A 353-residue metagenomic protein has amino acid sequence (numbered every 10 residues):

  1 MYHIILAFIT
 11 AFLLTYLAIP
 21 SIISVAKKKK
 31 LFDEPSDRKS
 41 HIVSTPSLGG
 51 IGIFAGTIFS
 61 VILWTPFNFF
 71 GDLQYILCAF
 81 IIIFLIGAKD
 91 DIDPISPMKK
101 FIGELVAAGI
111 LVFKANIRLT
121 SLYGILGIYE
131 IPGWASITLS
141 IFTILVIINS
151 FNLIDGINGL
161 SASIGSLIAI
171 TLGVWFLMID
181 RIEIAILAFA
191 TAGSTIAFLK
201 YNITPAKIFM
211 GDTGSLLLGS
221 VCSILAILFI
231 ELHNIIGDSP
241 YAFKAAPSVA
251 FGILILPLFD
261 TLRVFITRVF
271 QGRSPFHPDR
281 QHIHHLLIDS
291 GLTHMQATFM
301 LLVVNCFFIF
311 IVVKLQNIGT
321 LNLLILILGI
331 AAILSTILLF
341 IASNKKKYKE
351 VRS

Functional and structural regions predicted by a protein language model:
M1-K30, F54-I82, S161-S290, H294-S353: Alpha-helical transmembrane segments
K30, D91-D93, L122-I131, L292 (+1 more regions): Membrane interface segments of multi-pass transport proteins and intramembrane proteases
E34-P46, K207: Juxtamembrane helix-capping/reentrant segments at transmembrane boundaries
F59-G71, K89-I95, V112-L126, L232-I236: Transmembrane alpha-helix boundary signature
I76-V106: Hydrophobic alpha-helical hairpins/lids featuring a short glycine-rich hinge
I81-L85, G103, A107-R118, L139-N149 (+2 more regions): Membrane-embedded alpha-helical core segments of multi-pass
